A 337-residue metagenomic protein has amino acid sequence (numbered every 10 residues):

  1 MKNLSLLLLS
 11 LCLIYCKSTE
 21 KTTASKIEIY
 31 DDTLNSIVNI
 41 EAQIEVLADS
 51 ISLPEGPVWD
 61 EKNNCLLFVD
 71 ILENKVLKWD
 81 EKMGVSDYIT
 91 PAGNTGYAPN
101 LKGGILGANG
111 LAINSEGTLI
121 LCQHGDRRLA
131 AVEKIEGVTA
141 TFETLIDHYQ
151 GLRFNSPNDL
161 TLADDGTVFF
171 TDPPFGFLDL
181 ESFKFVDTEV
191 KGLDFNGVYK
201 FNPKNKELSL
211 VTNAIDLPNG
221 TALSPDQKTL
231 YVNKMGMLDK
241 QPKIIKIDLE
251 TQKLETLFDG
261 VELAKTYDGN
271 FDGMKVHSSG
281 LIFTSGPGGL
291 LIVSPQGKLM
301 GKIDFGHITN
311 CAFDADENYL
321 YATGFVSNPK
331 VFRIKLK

Functional and structural regions predicted by a protein language model:
M1-A24: Bacterial Sec-dependent N-terminal signal peptides
K17-K337: Sequence-structural signature of mature extracellular/luminal beta-sheet repeat domains, prominently beta-propellers
